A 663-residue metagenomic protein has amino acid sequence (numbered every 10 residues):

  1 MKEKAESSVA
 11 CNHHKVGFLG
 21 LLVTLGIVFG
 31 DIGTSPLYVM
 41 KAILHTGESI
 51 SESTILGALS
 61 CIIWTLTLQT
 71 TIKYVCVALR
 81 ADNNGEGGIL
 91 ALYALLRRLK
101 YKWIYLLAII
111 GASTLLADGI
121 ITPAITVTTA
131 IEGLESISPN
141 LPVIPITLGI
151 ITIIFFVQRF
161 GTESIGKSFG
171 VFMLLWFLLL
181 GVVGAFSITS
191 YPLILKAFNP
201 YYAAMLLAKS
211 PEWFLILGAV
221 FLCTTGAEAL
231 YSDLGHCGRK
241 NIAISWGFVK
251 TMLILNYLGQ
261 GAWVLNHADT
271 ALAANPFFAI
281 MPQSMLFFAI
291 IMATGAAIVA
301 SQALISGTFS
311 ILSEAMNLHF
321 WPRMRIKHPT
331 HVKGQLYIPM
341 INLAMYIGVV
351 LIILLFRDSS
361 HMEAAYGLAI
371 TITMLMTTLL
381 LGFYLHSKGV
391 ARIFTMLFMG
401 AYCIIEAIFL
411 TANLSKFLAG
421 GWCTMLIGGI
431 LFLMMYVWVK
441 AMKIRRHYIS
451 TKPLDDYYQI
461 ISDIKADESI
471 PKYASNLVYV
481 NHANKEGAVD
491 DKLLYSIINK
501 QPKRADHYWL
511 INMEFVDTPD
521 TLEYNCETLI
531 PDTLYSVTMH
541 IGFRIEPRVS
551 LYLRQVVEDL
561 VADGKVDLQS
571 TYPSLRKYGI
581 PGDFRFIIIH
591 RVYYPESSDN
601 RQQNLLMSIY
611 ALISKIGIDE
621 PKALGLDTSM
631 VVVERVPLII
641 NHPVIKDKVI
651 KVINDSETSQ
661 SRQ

Functional and structural regions predicted by a protein language model:
K2-Q663: The structured alpha-helical core of multi-pass membrane proteins
